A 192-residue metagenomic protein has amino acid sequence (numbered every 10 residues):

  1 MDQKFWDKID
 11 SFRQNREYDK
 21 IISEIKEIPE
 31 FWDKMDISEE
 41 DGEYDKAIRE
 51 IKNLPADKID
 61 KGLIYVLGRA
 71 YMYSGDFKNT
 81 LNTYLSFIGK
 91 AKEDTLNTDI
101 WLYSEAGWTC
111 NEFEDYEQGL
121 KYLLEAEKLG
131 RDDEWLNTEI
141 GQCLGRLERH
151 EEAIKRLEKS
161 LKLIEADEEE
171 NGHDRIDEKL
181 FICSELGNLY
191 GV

Functional and structural regions predicted by a protein language model:
Q3, G62, N97-W101, W135 (+2 more regions): Start-of-helix register in tetratricopeptide repeats
K58-I59, K92, N97, R131 (+1 more regions): Short coil turns that delineate tetratricopeptide repeat
